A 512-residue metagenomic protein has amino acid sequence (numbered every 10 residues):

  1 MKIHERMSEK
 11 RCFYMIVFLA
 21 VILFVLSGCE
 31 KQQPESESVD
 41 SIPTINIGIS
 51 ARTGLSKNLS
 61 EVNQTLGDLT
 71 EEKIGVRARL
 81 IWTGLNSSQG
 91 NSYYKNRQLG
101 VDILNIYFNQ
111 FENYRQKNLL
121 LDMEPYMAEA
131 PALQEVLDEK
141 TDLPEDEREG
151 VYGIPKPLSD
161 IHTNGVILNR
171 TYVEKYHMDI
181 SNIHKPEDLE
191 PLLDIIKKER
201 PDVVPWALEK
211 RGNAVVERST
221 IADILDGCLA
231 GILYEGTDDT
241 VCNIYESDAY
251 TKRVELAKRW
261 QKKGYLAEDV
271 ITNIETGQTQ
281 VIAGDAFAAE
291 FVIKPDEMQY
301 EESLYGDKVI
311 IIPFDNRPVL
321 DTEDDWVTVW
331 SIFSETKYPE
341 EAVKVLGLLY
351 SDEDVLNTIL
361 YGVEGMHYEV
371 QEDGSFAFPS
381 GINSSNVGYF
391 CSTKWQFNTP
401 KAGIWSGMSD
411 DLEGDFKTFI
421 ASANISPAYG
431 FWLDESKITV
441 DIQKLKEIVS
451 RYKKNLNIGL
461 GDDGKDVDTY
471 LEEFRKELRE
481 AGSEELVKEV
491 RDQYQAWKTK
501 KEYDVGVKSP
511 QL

Functional and structural regions predicted by a protein language model:
K2-F18, I22-L512: Extracytoplasmic/secretory soluble proteins
